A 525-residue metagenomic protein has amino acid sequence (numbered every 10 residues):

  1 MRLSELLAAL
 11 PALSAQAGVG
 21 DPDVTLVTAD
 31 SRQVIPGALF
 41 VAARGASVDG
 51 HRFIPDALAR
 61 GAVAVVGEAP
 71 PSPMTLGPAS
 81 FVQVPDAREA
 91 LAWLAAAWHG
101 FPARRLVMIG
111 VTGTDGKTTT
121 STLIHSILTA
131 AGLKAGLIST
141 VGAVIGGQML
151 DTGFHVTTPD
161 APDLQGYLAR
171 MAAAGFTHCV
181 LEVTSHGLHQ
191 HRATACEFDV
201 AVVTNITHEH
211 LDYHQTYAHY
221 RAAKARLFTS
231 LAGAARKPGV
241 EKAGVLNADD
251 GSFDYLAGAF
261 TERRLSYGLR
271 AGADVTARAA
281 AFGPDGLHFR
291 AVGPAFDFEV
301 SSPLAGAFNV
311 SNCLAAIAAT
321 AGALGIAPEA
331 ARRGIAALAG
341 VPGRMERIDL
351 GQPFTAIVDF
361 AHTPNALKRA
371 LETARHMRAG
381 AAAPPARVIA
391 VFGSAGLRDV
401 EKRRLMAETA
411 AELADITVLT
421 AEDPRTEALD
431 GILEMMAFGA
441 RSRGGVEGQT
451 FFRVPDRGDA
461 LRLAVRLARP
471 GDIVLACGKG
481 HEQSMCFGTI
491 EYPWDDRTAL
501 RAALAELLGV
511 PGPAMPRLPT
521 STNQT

Functional and structural regions predicted by a protein language model:
M1-A15, P36-L39, G45, D49 (+5 more regions): ATP-dependent carboxylate-amine ligase
M1-W93, A97, R278-A279, A305-A307 (+4 more regions): N-terminal leader/targeting and accessory segments in enzymes
A17-V27, L91-L94, P159-P162, L181-G187 (+5 more regions): Short gly/ser/thr-rich secondary-structure transition/capping motifs
V63, D199, D415: Receiver (REC) domain switch/active-site residues of two-component response regulators
G67-P70, V183, N205, A248 (+2 more regions): Short secondary-structure boundary segments
P71-G77, E197-A356, A379, P385 (+3 more regions): Acidic, Mg2+-coordinating active-site environments of NTP-dependent enzymes
S72-M74, A143-I145, G187-H189, G251-Y255 (+4 more regions): Short, active-site-adjacent cap segments at secondary-structure transitions
A90-L246, D254-F260, T320-A323: Phosphate-binding loop of NTP-binding sites
